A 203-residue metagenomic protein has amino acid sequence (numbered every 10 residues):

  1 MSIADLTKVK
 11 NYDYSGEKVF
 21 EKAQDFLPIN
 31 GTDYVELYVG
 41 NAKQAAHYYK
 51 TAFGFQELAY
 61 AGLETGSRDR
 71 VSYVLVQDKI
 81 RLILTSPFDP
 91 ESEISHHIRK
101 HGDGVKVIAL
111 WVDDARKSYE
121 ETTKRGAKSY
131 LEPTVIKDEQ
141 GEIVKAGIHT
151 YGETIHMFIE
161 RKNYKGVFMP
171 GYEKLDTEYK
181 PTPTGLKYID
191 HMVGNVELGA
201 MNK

Functional and structural regions predicted by a protein language model:
S2-I3, Y12-D13, E17, L27-N30 (+5 more regions): Core segments of cupin and vicinal oxygen chelate
I3-K43, V105-I108, K165-N202: N-terminal beta-strand motif that seeds the catalytic metal site of vicinal oxygen chelate
E21, E57-V71, I83, F88-V112 (+3 more regions): A cross-kingdom feature marking solvent-exposed beta-strand/loop segments within repeated, beta-rich binding/scaffold
T32-V39, F55, L75, L82-L84 (+4 more regions): Short, structured motif recognition centered on aromatic/hydrophobic residues
K43, G66, E91, Y164-K165: Generic secondary-structure boundary signal with a strong preference for alpha-helix termini
H47, E93, Y119-E120, H156-I159 (+2 more regions): Short helix/loop capping segments that flank catalytic or ligand/cofactor-binding pockets
K79-I80, D113, R161-Y164: Short loop segments at secondary-structure junctions
I136-K180: Internal, well-ordered alpha/beta segment that forms a basic, Gly-enriched binding/recognition surface
